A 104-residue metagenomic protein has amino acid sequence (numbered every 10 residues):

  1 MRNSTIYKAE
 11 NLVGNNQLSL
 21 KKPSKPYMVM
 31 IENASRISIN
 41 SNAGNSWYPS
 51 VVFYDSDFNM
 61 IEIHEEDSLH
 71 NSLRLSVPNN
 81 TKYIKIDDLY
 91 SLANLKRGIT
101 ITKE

Functional and structural regions predicted by a protein language model:
M1, N33-S38, S76-I99: Noncatalytic modules at the cell exterior or secretory-pathway interfaces, chiefly beta-strand-rich lectin/adhesion
M1-K22: Non-catalytic extracellular/lumenal accessory regions of secreted precursors
Y7, V52-Y54, D87: Core beta-strand residues in small-molecule sensory/regulatory alpha/beta domains
N15-E32, S72-R74: Non-catalytic, beta-strand-enriched accessory regions in extracellular/secretory proteins and membrane protein
I31, N40-G44: Non-cytosolic beta-sheet module surface loops
N45-M60: Short, surface-exposed beta-strand/strand-loop-strand elements in extracellular ectodomains
E62-L69: Solvent-exposed serine/threonine-rich low-complexity stretches and specific carbohydrate-binding patches
I101-E104: C-terminal interaction-tip segments
